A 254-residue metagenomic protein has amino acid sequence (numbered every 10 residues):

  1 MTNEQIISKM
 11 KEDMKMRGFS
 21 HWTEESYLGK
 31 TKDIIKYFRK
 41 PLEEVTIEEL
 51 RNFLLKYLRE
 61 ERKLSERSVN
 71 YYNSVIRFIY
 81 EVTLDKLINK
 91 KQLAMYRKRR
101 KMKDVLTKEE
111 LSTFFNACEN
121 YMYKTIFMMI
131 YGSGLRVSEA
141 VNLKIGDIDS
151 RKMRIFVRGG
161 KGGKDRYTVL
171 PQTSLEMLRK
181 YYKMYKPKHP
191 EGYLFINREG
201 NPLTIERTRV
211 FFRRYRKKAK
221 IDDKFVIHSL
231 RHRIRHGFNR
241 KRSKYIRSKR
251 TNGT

Functional and structural regions predicted by a protein language model:
M1-T254: Conserved catalytic core of the tyrosine transesterase superfamily
